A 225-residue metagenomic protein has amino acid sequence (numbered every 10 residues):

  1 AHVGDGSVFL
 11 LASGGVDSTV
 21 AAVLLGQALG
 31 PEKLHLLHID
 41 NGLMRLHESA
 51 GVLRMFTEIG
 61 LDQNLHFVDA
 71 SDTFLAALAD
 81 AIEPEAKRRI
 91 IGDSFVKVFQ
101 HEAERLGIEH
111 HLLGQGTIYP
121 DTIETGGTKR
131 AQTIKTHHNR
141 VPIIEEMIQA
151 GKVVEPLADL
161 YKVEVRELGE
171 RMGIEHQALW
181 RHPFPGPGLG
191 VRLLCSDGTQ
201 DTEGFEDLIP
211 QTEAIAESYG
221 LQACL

Functional and structural regions predicted by a protein language model:
A1-L225: ATP/NTP-dependent adenylation/nucleotidyl-transfer catalytic domains that generate, transfer, or process NMP-activated
